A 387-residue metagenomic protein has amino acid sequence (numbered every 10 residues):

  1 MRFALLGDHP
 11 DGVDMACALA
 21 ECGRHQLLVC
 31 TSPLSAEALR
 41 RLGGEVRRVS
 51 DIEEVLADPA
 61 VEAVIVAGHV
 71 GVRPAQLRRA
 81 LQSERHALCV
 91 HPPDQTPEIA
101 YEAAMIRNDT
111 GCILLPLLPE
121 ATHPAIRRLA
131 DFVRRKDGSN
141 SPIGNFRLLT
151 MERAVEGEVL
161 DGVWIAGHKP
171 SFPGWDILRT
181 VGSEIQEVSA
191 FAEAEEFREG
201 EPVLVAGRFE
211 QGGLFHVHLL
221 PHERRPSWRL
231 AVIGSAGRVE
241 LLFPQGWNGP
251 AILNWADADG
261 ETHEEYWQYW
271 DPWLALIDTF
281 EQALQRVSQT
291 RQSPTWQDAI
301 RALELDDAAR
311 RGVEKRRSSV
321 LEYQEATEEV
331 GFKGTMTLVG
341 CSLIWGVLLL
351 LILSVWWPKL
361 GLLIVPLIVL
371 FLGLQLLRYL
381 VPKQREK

Functional and structural regions predicted by a protein language model:
M1-G43, L380-E386: N-terminal Rossmann-like dinucleotide-binding module
V46-I106, S342-G346: Beta-loop-alpha module in the N-terminal Rossmann-like domain of NAD(P)-dependent dehydrogenases, especially those
A63, A283-K387: C-terminal helix-rich "cap/oligomerization" subdomain common to oxidoreductases
C89-V90, L114-P116, L241: Hydrophobic residues in well-ordered beta-strands that form the structural core
D94-D161: A contiguous active-site-proximal alpha/beta segment in oxidoreductase catalytic domains
G157-R225: Rossmann-like dinucleotide-binding domain that binds NAD(P)(H)
W267-I277: Active-site loop of classical SDR/Rossmann-like NAD(P)-dependent oxidoreductases, centered on the catalytic Tyr-X3-Lys
